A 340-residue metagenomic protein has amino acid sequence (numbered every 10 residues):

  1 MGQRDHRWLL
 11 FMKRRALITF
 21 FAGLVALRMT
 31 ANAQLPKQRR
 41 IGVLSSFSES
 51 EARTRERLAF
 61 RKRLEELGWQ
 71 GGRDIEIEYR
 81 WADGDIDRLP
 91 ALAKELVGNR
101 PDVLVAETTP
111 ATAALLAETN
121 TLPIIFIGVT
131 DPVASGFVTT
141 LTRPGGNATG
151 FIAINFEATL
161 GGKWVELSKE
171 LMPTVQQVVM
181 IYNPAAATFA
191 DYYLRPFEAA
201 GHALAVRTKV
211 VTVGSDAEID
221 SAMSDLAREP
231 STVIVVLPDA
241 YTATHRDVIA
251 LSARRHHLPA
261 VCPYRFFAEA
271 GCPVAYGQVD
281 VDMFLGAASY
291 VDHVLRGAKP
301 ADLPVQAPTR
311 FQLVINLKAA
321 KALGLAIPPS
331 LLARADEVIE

Functional and structural regions predicted by a protein language model:
M1-E340: Short hydrophobic alpha-helices and adjacent helix-cap/hinge residues
